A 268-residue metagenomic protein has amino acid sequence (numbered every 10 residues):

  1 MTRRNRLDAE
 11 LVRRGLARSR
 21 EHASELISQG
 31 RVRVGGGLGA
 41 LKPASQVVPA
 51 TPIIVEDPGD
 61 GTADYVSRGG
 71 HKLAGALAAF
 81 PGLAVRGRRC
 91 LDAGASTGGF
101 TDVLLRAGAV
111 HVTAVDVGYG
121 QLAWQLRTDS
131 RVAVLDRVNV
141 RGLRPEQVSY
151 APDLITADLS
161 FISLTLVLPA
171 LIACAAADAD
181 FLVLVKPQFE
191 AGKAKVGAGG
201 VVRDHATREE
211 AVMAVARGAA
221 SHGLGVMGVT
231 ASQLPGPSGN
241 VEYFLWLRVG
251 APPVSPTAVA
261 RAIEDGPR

Functional and structural regions predicted by a protein language model:
N5-L7, E21-G75: S4-like RNA-binding module at protein N-termini
V85-S96: Conserved class I S-adenosyl-L-methionine
S96-T101, G118: Residues at the N-terminus of the alpha-helix immediately C-terminal to the conserved SAM/SAH-binding loop
L105-H111: Conserved S-adenosyl-L-methionine
H111-L166: S-adenosyl-L-methionine
T165-L182: A short glycine-rich, Lys/Arg-flanked "PGG" loop and its adjoining helix->strand segment in the class I
P187-D204: Short, glycine-/aromatic-enriched active-site segment of Class I SAM-dependent methyltransferases
V241, W246-R268: Flexible, glycine-/basic-rich loop-and-beta segments that form/coincide with the SAM-dependent methyltransferase
